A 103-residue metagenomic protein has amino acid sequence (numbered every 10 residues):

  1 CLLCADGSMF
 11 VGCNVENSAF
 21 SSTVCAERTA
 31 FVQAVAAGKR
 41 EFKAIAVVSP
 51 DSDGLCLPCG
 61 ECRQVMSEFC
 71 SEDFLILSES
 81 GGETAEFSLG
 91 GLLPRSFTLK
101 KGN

Functional and structural regions predicted by a protein language model:
C1-A5: Short beta-strand scaffold segments in enzyme catalytic cores
S8-M9: Hydrophobic "anchor" residues
N14-T29: Compact, glycine-rich, soluble single-domain proteins
V32-K39: Alpha-helix C-terminal capping segments
K39-N103: C-terminal binding/interaction regions
